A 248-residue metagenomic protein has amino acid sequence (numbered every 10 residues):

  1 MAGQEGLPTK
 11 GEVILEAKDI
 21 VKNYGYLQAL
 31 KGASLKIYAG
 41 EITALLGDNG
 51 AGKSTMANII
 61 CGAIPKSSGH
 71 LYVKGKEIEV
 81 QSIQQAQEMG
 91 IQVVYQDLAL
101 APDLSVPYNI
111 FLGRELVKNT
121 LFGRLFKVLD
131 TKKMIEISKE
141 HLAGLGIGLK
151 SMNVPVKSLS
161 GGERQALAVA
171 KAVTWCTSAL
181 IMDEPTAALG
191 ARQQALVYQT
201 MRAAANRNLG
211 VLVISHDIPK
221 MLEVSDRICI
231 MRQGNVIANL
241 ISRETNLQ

Functional and structural regions predicted by a protein language model:
A2-Q248: Glycine-rich phosphate-binding loops of nucleotide-dependent enzymes
